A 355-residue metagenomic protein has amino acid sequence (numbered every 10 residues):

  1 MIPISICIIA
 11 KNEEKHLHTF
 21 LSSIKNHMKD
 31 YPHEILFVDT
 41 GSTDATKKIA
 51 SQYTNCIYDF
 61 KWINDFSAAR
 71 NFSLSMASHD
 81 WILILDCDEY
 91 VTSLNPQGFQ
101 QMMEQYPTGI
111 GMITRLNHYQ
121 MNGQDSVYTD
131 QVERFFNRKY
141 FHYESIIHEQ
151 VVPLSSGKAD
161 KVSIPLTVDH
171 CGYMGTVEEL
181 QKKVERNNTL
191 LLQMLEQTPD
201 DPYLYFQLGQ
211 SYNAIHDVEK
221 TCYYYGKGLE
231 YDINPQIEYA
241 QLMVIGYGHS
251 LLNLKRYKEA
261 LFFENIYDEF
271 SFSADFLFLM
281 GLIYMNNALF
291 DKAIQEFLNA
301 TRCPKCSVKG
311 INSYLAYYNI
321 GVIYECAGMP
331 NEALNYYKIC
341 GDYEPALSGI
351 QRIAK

Functional and structural regions predicted by a protein language model:
I8, N12-H27: Short, well-formed alpha-helical segments that are part of the catalytic scaffolds of diverse glycosyltransferases
I8, P32-G41, Y58: Short beta-strand/loop segment that forms part of the nucleotide-sugar
H16-H18, D44-Q52, L94: Acidic helix N-cap motif at the loop->helix transition within catalytic regions of sugar-transfer enzymes
S23, V38-I49, W62, D86-Y90: A conserved acidic beta->alpha catalytic loop
H33, K48-A68, F72, M76: Conserved donor nucleotide-binding strand/loop of the catalytic core
N71-L74, V91-K220: Catalytic-site signature of metal-activated, phosphate-bearing donor transferases, centered on the GT-A/GT-A-like
I82: Short aromatic/hydrophobic "clamp" motif used to bind/position activated sugar donors
